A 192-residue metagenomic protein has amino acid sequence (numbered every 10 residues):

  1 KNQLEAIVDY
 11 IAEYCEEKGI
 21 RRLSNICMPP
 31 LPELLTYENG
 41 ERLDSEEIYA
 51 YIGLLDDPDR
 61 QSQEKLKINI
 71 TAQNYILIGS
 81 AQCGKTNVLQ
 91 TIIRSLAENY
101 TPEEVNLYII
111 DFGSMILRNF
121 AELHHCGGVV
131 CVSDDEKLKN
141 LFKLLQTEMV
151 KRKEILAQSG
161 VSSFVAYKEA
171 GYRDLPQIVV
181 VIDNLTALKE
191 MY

Functional and structural regions predicted by a protein language model:
K1-Y51: Phosphate-binding and hydrolysis-coupling loops of NTP-dependent motor/remodeling domains
G40-S162, Y172-Y192: P-loop NTPase catalytic phosphate-binding loop
Y167-E169: An often Trp-containing, charged/polar helix-loop segment at the C-terminal end of enzyme catalytic cores
